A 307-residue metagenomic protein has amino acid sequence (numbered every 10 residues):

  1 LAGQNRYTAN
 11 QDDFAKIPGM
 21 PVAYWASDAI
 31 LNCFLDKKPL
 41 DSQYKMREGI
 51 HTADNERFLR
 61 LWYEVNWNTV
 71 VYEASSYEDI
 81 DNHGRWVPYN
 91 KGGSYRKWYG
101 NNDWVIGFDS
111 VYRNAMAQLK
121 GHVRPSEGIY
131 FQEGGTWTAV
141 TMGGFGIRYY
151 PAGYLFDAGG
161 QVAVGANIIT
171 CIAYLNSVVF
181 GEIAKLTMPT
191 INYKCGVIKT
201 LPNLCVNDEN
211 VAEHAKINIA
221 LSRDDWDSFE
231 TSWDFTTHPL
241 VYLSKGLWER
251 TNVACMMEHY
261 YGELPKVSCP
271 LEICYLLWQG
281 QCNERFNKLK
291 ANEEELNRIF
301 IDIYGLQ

Functional and structural regions predicted by a protein language model:
L1-Q307: S-adenosyl-L-methionine
